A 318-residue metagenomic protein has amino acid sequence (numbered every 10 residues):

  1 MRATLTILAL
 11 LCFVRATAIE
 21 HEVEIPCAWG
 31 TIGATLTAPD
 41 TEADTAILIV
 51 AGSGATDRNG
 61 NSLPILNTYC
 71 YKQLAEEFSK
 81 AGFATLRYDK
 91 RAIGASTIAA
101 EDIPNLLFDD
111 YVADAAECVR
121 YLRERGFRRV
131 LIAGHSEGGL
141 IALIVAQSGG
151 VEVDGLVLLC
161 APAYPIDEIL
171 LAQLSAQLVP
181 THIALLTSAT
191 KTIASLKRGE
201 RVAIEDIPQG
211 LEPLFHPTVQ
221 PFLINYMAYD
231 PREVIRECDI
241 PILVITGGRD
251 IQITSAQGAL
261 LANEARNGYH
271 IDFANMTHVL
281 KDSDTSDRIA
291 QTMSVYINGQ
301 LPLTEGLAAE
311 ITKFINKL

Functional and structural regions predicted by a protein language model:
A18-T45: N-terminal cap/lid segment of alpha/beta-hydrolase-fold proteins
E42-E77: Short, surface-exposed "cap/lid" segments of acyl-processing enzymes
Y69-T97: Conserved alpha/beta-hydrolase
P104-E124: Alpha/beta-hydrolase active-site loop
V157-R232: Accessory cap/linker subdomain of secreted extracellular hydrolases
C238, V244-T246: Short beta-strand/loop motif that positions the catalytic acidic residue of the alpha/beta-hydrolase fold
I240, I253-E264: Short alpha-helix in the alpha/beta-hydrolase fold that links the catalytic acid
V279-L280, T285-L318: Catalytic active-site module of serine/aspartate enzymes centered on a nucleophile-bearing elbow/loop
